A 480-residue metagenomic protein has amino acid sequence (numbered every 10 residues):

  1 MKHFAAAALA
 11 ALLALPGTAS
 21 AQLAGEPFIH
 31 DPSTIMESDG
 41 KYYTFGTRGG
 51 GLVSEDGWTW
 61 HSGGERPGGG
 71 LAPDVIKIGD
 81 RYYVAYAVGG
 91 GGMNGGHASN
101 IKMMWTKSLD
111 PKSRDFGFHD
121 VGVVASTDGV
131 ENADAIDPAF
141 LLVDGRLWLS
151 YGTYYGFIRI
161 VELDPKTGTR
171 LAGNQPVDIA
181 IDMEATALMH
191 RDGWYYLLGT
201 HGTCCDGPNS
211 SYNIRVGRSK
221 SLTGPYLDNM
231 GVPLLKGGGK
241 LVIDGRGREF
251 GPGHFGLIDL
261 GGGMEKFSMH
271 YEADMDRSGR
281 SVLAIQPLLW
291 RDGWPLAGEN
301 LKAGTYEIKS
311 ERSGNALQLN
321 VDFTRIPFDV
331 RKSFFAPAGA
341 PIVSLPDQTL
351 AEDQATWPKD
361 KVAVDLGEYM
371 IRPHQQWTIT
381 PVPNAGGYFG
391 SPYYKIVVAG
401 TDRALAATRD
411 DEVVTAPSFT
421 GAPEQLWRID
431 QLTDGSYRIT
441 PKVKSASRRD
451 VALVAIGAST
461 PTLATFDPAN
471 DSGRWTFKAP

Functional and structural regions predicted by a protein language model:
M1-F4: Positively charged n-region of N-terminal signal peptides that target proteins for export
A6-A7, L71: Residue-level detector of transmembrane insertion/anchoring sites
A7-P16: Bacterial N-terminal signal peptides
S20-D329, P373-N384, P423-R428, T433-S436 (+2 more regions): Carbohydrate-active catalytic/glycan-binding domains of CAZyme proteins, especially the secreted or lumenal ectodomains
A303-P480: Lectin-like carbohydrate-binding module/patch detector with strong preference for beta-trefoil
